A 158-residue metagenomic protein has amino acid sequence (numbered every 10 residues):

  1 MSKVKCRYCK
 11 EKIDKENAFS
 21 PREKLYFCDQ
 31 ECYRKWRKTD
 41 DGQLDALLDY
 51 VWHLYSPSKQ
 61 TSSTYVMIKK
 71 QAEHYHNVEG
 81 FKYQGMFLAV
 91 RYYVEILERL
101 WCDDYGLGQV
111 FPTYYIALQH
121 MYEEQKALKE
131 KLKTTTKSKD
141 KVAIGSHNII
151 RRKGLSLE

Functional and structural regions predicted by a protein language model:
M1-A46: N-terminal cysteine/histidine-rich coordination modules
M1-V4, Y8, T134-E158: Short, Lys/Arg-enriched, disordered terminal segments
E23, M67, Q109, T113: Short, well-structured alpha-helical interface segments that form or flank functional binding sites
Q30-F81, N148-E158: Long, charged low-complexity interaction segments
G85-S146: Short, cationic/aromatic linear interface patches that serve as DNA/RNA-contacting surfaces or protein-partner docking
